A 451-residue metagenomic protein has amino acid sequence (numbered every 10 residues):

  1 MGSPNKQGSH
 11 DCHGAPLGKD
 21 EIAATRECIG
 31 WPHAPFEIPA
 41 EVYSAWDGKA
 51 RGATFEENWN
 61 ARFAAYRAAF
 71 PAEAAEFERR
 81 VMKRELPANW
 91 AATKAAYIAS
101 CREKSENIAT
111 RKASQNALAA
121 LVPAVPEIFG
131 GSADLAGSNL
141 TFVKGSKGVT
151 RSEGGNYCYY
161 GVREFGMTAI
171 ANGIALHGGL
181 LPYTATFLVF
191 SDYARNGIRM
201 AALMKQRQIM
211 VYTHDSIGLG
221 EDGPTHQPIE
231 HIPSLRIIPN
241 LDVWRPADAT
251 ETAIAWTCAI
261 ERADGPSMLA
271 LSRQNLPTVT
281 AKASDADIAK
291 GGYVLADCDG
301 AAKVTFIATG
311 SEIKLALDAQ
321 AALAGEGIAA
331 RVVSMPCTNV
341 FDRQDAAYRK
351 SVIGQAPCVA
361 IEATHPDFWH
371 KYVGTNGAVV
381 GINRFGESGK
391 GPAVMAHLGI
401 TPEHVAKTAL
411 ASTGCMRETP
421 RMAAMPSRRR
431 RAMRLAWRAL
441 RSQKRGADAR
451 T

Functional and structural regions predicted by a protein language model:
M1-S44, G218-P224, T252, E261-A439: Thiamine diphosphate
K49-A270, N275, S334, S351-V352 (+1 more regions): Thiamine diphosphate
R445: Cationic, low-complexity basic patches in intrinsically disordered or flexible, solvent-exposed regions
D448-R450: Short, intrinsically disordered C-terminal tails of secreted or membrane-associated proteins
